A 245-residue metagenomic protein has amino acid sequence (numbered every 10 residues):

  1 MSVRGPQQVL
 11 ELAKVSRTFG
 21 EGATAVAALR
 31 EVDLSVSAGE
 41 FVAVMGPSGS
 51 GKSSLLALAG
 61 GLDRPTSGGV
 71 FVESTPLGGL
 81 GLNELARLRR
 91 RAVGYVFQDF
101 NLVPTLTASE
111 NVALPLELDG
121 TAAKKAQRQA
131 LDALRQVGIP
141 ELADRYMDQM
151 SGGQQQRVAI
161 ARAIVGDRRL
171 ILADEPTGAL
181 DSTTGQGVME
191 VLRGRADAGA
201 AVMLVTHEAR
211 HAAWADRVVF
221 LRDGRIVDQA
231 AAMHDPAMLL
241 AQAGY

Functional and structural regions predicted by a protein language model:
M1-R4: Pre-NBD coupling/linker segments of ABC/ABC-like ATPases
Q7-R217, L221-D223: ABC family nucleotide-binding domain
R225-Y245: Conserved beta-strand-loop-alpha-helix hinge in the C-terminal portion of ABC ATPase nucleotide-binding domains
